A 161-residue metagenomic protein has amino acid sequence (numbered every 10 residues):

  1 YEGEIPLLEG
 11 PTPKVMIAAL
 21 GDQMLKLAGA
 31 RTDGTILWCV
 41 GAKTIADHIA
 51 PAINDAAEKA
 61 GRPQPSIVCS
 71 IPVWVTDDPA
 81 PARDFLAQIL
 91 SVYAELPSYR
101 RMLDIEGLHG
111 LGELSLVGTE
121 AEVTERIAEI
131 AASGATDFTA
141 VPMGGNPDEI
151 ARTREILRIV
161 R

Functional and structural regions predicted by a protein language model:
Y1-R161: Active-site-adjacent structural elements that line small-molecule/cofactor binding pockets in enzymes
